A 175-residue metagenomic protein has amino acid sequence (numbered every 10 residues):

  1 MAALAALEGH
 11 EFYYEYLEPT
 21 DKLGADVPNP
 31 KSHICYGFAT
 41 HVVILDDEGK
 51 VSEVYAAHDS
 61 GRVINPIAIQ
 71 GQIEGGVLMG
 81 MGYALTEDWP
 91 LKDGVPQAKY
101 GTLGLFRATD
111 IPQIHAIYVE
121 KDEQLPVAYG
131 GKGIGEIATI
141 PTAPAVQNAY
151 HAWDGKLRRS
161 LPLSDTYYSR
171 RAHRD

Functional and structural regions predicted by a protein language model:
M1-D175: C-terminal catalytic domains of large/alpha subunits in multi-subunit enzymes
